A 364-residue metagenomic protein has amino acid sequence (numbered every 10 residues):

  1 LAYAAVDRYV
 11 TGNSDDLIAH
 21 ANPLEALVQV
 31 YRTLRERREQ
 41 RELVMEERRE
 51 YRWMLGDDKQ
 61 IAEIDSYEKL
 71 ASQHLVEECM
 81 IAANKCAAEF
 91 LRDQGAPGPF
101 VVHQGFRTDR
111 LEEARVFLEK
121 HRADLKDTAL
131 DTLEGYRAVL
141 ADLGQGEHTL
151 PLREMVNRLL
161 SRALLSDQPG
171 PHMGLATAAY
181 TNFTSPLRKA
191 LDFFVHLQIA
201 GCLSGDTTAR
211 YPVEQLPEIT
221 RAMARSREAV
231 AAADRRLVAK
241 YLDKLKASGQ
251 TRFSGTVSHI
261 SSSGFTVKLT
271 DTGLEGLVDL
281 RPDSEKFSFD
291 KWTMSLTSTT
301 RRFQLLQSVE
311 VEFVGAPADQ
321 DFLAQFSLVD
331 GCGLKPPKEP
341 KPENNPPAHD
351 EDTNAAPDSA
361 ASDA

Functional and structural regions predicted by a protein language model:
L1-A364: Conserved, carboxylate-rich catalytic/transport cores that coordinate ions
